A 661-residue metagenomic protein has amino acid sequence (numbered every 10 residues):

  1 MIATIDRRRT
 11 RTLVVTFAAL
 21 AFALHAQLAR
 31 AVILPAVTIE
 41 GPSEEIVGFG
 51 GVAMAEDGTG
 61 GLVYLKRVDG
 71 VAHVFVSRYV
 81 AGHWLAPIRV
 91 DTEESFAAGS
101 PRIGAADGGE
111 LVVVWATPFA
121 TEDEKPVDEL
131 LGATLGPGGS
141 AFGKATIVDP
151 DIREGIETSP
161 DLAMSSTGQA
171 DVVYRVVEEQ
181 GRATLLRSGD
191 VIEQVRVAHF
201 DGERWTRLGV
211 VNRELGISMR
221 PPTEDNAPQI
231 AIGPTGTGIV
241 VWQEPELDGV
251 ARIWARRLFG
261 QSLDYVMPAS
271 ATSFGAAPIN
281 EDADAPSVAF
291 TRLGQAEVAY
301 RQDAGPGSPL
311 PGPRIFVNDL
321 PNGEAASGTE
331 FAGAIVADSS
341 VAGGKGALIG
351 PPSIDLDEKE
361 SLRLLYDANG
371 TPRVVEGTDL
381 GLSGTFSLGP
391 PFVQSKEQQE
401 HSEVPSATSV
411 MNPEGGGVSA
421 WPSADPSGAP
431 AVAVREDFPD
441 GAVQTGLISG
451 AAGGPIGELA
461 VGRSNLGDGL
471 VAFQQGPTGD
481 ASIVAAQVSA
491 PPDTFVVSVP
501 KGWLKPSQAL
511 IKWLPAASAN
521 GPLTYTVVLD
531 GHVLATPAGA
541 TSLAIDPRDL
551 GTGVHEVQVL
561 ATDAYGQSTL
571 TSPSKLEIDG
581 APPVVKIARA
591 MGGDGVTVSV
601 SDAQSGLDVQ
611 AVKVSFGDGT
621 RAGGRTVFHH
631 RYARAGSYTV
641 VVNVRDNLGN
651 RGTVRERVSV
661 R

Functional and structural regions predicted by a protein language model:
M1-R9: N-terminal secretory signal peptides that target proteins for export/translocation
V14-H25: Bacterial N-terminal signal peptides
H25-A31: Sec/Tat signal peptide C-region and signal peptidase I cleavage site
A31-F495: Extracellular, repeat-based ectodomains that mediate carbohydrate processing or recognition
P491-P492, P500-L514, H555-Q558, A564-R661: Extracellular/lumenal mature domains of secreted and surface-exposed proteins
G521-V527, L607-V612: Short flexible loop/turn segments that cap and initiate beta-strands
V533-A540, G619-R625: Short beta-strand segments within Ig-like beta-sandwich modules, predominantly Fibronectin type-III
S542-R548, V627-R631: Exposed aromatic-hydrophobic patches
